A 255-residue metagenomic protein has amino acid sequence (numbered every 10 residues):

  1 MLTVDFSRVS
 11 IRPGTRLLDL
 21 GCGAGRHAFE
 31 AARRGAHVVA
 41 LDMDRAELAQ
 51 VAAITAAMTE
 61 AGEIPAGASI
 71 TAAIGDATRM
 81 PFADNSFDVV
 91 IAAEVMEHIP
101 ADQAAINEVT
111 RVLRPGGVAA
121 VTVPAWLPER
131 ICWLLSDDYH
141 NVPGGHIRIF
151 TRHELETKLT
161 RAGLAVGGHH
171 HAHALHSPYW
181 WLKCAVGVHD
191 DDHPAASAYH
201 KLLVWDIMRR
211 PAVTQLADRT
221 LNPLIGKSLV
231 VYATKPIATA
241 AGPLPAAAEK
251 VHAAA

Functional and structural regions predicted by a protein language model:
M1-A83, V89-A93, Q103-I106, D192 (+3 more regions): Conserved N-terminal segment of class I S-adenosyl-L-methionine
V38, A119-A120: A short hydrophobic/small-residue beta-strand
A93-M96, T122: Residues lining the SAM
Q103-V118: A short glycine-rich, Lys/Arg-flanked "PGG" loop and its adjoining helix->strand segment in the class I
T122-P124, A172: Alpha/beta-hydrolase-fold catalytic nucleophile elbow
P124-R148, E156-K158: Short, glycine-/aromatic-enriched active-site segment of Class I SAM-dependent methyltransferases
L164-A174: Conserved S-adenosyl-L-methionine
